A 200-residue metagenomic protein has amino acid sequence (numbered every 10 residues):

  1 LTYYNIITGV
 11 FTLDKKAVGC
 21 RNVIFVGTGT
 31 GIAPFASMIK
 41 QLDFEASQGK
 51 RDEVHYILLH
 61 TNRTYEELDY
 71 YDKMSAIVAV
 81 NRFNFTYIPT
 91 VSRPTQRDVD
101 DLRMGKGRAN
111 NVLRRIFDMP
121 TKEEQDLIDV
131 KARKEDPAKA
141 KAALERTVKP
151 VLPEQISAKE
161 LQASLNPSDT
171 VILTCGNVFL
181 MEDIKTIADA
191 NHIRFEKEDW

Functional and structural regions predicted by a protein language model:
L1-F25, V91-S92, K197-D199: FAD-binding FR-type
K16-G19, K50, A163-N166: Short, flexible hinge/linker loops that cap or flank conserved catalytic cores
N22-I24, I57, V171: Structural motif
F25-T28, T174-C175: Active-site-adjacent beta-strand anchor residues
T28-P34: Ser/Thr-glycine-rich phosphate-binding loops at phosphate-binding pockets of nucleotides, nucleotide cofactors
P34-Q48: Histidine-anchored nucleotide/phosphate-binding helix
G49-H60: A conserved short beta-strand
L59-W200: Reductase modules of NAD(P)H-dependent flavoproteins
